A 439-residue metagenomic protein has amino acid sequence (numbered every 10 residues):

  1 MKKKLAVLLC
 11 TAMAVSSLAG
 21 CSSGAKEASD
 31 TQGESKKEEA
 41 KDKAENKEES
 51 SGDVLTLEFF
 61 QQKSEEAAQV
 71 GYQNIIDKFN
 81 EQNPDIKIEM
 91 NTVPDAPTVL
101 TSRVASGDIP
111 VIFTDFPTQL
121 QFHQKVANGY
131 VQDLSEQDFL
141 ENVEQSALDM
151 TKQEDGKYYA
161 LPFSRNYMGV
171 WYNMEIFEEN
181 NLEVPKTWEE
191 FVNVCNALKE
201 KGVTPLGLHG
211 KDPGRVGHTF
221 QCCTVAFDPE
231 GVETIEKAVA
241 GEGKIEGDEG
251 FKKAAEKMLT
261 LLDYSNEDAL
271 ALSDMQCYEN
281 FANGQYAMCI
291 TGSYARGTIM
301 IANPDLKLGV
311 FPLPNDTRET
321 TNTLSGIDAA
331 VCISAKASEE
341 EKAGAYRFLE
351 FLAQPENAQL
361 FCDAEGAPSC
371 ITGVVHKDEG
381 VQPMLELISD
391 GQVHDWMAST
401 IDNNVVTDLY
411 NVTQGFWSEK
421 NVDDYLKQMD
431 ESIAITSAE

Functional and structural regions predicted by a protein language model:
Q62, H123-Q124, E256-E340: Extracytoplasmic/periplasmic substrate-binding proteins
D77-Q82, K87, S106, E179-N180 (+2 more regions): Extracytoplasmic/periplasmic substrate-recognition and gating elements
K78-Q145, E175, E179-K186, M288 (+1 more regions): Extracytoplasmic "Venus flytrap"/periplasmic binding protein-like
S102-R103, P110-V111, S135, L140-I176 (+3 more regions): A structural signal for short loop-to-beta-strand junctions that line the ligand-binding cleft of periplasmic/secreted
P117-M168, V192, L198, T219-Q221 (+1 more regions): Hinge/lid segment of periplasmic solute-binding proteins
Y159-L161, M168, V192-E242, Y286: Extracytoplasmic/periplasmic solute-binding protein
E178, S389-E439: Conserved C-terminal helix/tail region of periplasmic/extracytoplasmic solute-binding proteins
A197, V239-L270: Glycine-centered hinge/linker elements that transmit conformational signals in sensory and ligand-binding systems
